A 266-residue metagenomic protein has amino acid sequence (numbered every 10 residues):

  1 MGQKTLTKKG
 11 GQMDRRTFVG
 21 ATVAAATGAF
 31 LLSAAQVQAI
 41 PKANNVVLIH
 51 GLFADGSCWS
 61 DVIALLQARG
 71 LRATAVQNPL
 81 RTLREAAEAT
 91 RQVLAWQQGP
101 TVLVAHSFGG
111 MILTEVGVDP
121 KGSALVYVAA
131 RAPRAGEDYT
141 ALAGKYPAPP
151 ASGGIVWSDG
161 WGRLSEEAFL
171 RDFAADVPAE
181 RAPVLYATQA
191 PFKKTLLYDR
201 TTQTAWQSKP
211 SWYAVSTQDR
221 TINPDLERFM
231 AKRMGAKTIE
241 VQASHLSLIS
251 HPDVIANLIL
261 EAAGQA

Functional and structural regions predicted by a protein language model:
M1-M13, T17, A21-F30: N-terminal secretory signal peptides
G11-M13, L32-N44, I49: C-terminal segment of N-terminal export signals and the immediately downstream linker at the start of the mature
P41-Q98: Active-site catalytic motif of lipid deacylating hydrolases and related acyltransferases
G99-A105: Alpha/beta-hydrolase fold nucleophile elbow
A105, G109, L113: Gly/Ala-rich beta-loop-alpha elbow adjacent to hydrolase catalytic centers
G122, V126-S158: Flexible "cap/lid" loop of the alpha/beta hydrolase fold
K193-M234, E240-A243, L248: Conserved serine/cysteine hydrolase catalytic core
Q242-A266: Catalytic active-site module of serine/aspartate enzymes centered on a nucleophile-bearing elbow/loop
